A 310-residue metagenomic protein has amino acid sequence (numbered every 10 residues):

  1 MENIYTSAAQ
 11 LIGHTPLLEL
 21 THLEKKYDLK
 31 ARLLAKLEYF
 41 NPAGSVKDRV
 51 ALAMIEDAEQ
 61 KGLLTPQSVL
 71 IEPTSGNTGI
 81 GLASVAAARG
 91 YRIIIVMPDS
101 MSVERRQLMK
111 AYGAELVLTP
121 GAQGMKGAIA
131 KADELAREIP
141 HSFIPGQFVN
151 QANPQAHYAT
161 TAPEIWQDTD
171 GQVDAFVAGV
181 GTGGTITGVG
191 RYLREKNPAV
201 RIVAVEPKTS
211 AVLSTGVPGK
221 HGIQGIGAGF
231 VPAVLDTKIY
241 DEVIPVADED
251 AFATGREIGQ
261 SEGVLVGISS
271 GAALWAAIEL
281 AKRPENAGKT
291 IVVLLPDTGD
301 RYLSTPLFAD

Functional and structural regions predicted by a protein language model:
M1-D310: PLP-dependent amino-acid enzyme catalytic core
